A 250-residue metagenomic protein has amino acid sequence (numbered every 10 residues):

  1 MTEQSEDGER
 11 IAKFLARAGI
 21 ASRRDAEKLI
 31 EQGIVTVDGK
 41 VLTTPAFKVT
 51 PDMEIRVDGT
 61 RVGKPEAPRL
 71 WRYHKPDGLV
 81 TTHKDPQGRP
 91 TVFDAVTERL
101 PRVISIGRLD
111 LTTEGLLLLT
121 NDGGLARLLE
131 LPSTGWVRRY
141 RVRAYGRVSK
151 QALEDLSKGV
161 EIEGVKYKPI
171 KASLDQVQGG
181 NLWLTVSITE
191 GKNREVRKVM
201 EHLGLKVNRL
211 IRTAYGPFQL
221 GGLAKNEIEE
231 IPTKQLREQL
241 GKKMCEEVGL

Functional and structural regions predicted by a protein language model:
M1-L250: Basic, flexible Lys/Arg- and Gly-enriched helix-loop patches that mediate nucleic-acid binding at interfaces with rRNA
